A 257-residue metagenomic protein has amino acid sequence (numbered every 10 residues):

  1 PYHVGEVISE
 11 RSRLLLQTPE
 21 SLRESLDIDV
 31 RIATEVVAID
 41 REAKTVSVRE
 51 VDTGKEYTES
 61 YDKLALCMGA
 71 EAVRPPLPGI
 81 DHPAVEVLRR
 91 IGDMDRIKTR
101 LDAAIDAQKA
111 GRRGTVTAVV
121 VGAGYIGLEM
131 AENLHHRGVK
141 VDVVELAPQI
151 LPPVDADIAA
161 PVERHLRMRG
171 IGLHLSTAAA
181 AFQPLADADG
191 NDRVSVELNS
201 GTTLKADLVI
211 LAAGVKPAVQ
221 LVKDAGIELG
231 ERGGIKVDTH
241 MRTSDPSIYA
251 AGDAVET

Functional and structural regions predicted by a protein language model:
P1-D29, A131-V154: Beta1-alpha1 glycine-rich phosphate/pyrophosphate-binding loop at the start of Rossmann-like nucleotide-binding domains
P1-V7, G79-D81, E145, G226 (+1 more regions): Short glycine/proline- and charge-enriched loop/turn segments that cap or connect secondary-structure elements
R31-D52, E59, H136-T239: A Rossmann-like FAD-binding core segment of flavoenzymes
R41, S47-V48, T53-V116: Glycine/serine-rich phosphate-binding loop and adjoining beta1-alpha1 elements at the start of nucleotide-handling
D62, G69, G122-G127, G201 (+1 more regions): Conserved phosphate-binding and hydrolysis motifs of nucleotide-dependent enzymes
A70-A72, G92, Y125, D157 (+1 more regions): Residue-level detector of alpha-helix initiation sites
D81-Q108, E197, T203-T257: FAD-site-proximal beta/loop scaffold in flavoenzymes
R96-V154, I158: Rossmann-like NAD(P)H-binding beta-loop-alpha module
